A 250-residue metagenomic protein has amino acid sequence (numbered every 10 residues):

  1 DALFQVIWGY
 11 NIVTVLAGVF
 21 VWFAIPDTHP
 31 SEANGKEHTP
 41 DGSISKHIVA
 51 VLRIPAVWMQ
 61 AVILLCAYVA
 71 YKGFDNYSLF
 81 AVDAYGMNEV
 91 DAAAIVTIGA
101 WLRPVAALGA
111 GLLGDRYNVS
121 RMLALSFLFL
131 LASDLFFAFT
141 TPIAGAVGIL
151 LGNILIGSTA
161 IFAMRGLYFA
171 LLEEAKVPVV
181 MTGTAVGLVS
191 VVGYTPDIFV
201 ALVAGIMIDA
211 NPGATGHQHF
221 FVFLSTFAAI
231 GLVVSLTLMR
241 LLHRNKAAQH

Functional and structural regions predicted by a protein language model:
D1-I25: Helix-loop-helix hairpin linking two adjacent transmembrane segments in secondary transporters
L3, M87-V96, L150, T182 (+1 more regions): Juxtamembrane helix-start elements in MFS-like secondary transporters
V19-A24, F220-H250: Multi-pass alpha-helical transporter architecture, strongest for 12-TM Major Facilitator/SLC carriers used
D27-Q60: Juxtamembrane intracellular "pre-TM" segments in multi-pass secondary transporters
I54-A107, R165, V200-A201: Extracytoplasmic gate region of multi-pass secondary transporters
A106-V119, I208-D209: Helix-to-loop junctions at the C-terminal end of transmembrane segments in multipass secondary transporters
N118-L171: C-terminal transmembrane helical hairpin of 12-TM major facilitator-type secondary transporters
K176-P212: A late C-terminal transmembrane helix in Major Facilitator Superfamily
